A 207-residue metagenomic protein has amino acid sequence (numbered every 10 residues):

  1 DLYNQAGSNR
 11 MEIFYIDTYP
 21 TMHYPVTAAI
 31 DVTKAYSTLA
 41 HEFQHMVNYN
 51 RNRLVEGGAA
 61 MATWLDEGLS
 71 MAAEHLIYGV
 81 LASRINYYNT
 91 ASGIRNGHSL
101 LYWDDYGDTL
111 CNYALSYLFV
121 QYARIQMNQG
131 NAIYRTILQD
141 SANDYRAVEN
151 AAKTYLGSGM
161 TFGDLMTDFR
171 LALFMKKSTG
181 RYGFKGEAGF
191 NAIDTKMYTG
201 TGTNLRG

Functional and structural regions predicted by a protein language model:
D1-A62, L69, V80-L81: Juxtacatalytic substrate-recognition/specificity segment
L2-S8, H23-Y24, N96-G107, G157 (+1 more regions): Surface-exposed intrinsically disordered loops and tails
D31, A35, L39-F43, L65-L69 (+5 more regions): Stable alpha-helical elements in mature extracytoplasmic
Q44-N52, H75-G79, R124-Q129, Q139-A142: Sec-exported extracytoplasmic/periplasmic mature domains
V55-T63, S83-Y88, N131-S141, R146: Surface-exposed patches in mature extracellular/periplasmic domains of secreted proteins
A59-G107, Q121: Post-HExxH zinc-binding segment in Zn-dependent metallohydrolases
L100-L110, Q121, R135-L138, E149 (+1 more regions): Active-site rim elements
N143-G207: Beta/coil-rich, acidic/histidine-enriched accessory regions frequently appended to metallopeptidases
